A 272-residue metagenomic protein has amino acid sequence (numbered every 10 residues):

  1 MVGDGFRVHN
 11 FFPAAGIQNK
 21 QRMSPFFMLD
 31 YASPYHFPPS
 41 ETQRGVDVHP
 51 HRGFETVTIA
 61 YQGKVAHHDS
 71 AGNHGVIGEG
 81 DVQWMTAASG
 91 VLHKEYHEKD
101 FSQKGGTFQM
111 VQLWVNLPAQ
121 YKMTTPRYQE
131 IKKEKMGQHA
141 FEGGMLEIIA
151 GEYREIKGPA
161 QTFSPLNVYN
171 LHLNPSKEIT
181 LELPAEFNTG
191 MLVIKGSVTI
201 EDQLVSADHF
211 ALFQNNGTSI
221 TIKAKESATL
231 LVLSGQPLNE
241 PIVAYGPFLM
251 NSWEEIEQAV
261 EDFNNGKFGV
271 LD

Functional and structural regions predicted by a protein language model:
M1-D272: Jelly-roll (double-stranded beta-helix
